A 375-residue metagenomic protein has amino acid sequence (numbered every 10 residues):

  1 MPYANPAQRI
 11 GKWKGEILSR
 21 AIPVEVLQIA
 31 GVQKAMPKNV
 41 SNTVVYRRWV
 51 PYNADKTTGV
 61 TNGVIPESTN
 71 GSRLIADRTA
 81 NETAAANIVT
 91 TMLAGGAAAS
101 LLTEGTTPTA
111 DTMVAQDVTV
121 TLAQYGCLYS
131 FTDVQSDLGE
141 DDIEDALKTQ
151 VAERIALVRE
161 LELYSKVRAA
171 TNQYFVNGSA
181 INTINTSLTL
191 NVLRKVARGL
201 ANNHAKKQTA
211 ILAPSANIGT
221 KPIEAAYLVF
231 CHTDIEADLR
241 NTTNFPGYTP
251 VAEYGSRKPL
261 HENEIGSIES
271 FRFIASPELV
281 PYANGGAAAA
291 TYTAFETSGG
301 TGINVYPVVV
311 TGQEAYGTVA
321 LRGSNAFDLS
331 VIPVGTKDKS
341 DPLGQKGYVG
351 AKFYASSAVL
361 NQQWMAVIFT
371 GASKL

Functional and structural regions predicted by a protein language model:
M1-V120, M365, T370: N-terminal "assembly arms/tails" that initiate or stabilize quaternary assembly in self-assembling proteins
P2-A30, T183-Q208, A226, D234-L375: Sequence/fold signature of self-assembling virion shell proteins
S41, Q124, E224, G344-K346: Extracytoplasmic
T61, I65-T103, T107, Q173-T186 (+4 more regions): Surface-exposed intrinsically disordered loops and tails
A110-G139, T318-S324, S330: Short acidic, glycine/tyrosine-flanked loop/strand segments centered on an H-E-D-like triad
A123-Y125, Y129-G139, I143, I211-N241: Structured, hydrophobic secondary-structure cores that serve as assembly/anchoring elements
L138-A213: Alpha-helical scaffold segments that mediate packing/assembly in large oligomeric complexes
